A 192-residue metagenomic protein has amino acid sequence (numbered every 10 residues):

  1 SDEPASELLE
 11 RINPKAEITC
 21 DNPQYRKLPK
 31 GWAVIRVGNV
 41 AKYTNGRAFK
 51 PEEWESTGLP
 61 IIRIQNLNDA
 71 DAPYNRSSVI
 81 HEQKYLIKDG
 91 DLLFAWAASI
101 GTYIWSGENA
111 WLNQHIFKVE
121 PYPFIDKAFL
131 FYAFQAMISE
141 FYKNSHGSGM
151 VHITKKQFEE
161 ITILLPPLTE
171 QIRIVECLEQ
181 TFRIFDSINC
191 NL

Functional and structural regions predicted by a protein language model:
S1-E17: Extended, domain-scale alpha-helical bundle/helix-rich regions
K15, T19-P23, G38-K50, P60-D89: Sequence-specific dsDNA recognition surfaces
I18-R47, L164-E176, Q180-L192: Non-catalytic DNA-recognition/assembly elements of restriction-modification systems
D21, K50-T57, N144-G147, C190: Short coil/turn segments at secondary-structure boundaries
W32, I62, G90, E160-I161 (+1 more regions): Structural signal for hydrophobic
R63-I64, H81-M137, Y142-G147: A short beta-sheet element
D69-D71, G101-Y103, R183: Flexible loop/turn segments at secondary-structure boundaries
A110-F117, G147-L168: A short glycine-rich beta-alpha junction/loop motif
